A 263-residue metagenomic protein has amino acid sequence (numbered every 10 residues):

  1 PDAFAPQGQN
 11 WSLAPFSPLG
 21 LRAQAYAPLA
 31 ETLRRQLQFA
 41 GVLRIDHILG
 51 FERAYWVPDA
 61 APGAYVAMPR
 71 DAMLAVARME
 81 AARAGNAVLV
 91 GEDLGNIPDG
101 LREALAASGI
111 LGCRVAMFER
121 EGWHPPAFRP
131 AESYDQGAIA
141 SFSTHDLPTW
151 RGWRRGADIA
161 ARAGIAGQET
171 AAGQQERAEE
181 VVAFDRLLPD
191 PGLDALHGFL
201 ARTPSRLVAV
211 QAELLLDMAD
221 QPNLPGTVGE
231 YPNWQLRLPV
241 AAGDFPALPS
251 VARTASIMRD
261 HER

Functional and structural regions predicted by a protein language model:
P1-A209, E213-L215, G229-A241: Alpha-amylase-like alpha-glycosidases and glucanotransferases acting on alpha-linked glucans and related
F128, Q168-E169, D220-L224, I257: Short amphipathic alpha-helical patches
L216-V251, R259: Low-complexity, glycine/alanine/valine/leucine- and proline-rich hydrophobic stretches
A255-R263: Terminal accessory/anchoring regions of large secretory-pathway or extracellular enzymes
